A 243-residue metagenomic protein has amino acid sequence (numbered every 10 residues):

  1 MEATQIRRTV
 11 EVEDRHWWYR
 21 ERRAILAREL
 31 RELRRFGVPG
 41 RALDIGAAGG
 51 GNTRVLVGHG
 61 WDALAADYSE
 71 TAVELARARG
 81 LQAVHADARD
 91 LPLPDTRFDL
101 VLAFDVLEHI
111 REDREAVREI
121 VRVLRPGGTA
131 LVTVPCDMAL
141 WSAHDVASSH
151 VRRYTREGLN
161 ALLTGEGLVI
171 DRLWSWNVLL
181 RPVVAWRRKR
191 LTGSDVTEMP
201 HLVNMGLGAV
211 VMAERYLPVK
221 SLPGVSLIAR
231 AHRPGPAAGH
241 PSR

Functional and structural regions predicted by a protein language model:
M1-T96, L100-F104, E115-V117, T197 (+3 more regions): Conserved N-terminal segment of class I S-adenosyl-L-methionine
E11, A130-R152, R156-A161, R187: Short, glycine-/aromatic-enriched active-site segment of Class I SAM-dependent methyltransferases
V57-G58, R77, R111, R125 (+1 more regions): Short conserved AdoMet
F104-L107, T133: Residues lining the SAM
R114-T129: A short glycine-rich, Lys/Arg-flanked "PGG" loop and its adjoining helix->strand segment in the class I
L168-V178: Conserved S-adenosyl-L-methionine
N177-R243: A C-terminal cap/extension of S-adenosyl-L-methionine-dependent methyltransferases that defines the acceptor-substrate
